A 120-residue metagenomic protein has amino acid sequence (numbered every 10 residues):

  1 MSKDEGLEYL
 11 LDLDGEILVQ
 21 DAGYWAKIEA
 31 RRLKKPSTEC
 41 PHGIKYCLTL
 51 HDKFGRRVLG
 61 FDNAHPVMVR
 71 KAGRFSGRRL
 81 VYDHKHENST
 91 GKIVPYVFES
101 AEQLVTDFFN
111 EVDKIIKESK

Functional and structural regions predicted by a protein language model:
S2-L80: The feature represents the first ordered module of a protein
R70, H84-E87: Histidine-centered active-site/metal-ligand motif
H86, G91-S119: Short, compact, well-ordered microdomains
